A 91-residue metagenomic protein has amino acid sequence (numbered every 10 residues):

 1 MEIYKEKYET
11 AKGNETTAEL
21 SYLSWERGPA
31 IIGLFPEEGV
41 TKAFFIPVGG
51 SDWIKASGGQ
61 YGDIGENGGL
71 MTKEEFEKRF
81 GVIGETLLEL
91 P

Functional and structural regions predicted by a protein language model:
M1-Y22: Negatively charged, low-complexity tracts enriched in Asp/Glu with abundant Ser/Thr
Y4, I32-G33, G84: Residues marking helix boundaries in flexible regions
K12, G39, V48-G49, F80 (+1 more regions): Prokaryotic Sec-type signal peptides and long signal-anchor helices with extended Leu/Ile/Val-rich h-regions
T16-A18, L23-E74: Acidic, low-complexity, intrinsically disordered interaction modules
G65-P91: Low-complexity intrinsically disordered segments
